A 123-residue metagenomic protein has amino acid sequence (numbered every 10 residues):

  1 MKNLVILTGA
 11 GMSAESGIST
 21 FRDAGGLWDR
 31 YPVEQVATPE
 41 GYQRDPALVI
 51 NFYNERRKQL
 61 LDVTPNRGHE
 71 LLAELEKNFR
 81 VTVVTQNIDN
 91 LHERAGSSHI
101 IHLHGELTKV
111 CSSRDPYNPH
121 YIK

Functional and structural regions predicted by a protein language model:
M1-K123: Conserved catalytic core of sirtuin-type NAD+-dependent deacylases
